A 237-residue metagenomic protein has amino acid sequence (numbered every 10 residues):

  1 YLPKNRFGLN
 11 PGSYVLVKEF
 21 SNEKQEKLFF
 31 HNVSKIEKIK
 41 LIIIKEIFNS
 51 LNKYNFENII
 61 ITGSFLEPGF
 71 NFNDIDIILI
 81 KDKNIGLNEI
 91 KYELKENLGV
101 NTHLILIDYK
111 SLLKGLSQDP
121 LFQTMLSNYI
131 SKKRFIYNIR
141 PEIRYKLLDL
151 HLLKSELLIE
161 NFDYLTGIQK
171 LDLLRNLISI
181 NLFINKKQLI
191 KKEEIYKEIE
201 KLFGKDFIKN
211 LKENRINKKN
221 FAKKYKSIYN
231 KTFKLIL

Functional and structural regions predicted by a protein language model:
Y1, L9-Y14, K18-N58, L66-F72 (+1 more regions): Catalytic core of pol beta-like nucleotidyltransferases
N5: Extracellular/lumenal glycan-associated surfaces
